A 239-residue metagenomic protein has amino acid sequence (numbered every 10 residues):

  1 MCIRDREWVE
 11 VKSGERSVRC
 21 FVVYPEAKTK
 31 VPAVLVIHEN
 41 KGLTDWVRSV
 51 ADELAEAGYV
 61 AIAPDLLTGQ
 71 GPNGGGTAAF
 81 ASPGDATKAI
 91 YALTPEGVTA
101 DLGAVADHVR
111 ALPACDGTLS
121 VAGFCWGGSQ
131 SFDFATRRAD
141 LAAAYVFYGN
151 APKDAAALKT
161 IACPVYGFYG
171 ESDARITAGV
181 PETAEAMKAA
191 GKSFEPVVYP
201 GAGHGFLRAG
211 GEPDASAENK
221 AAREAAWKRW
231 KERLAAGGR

Functional and structural regions predicted by a protein language model:
M1-D5: Conserved small/polar residues in nucleotide/adenosyl-binding loops
W8-A111, R208-E212: Serine-hydrolase catalytic machinery in alpha/beta-hydrolase-like enzymes
P113-F124: Alpha/beta-hydrolase fold nucleophile elbow
G123-G127, S131: Gly/Ala-rich beta-loop-alpha elbow adjacent to hydrolase catalytic centers
D140-N150: A conserved short beta-strand
I161, G167-Y169: Short beta-strand/loop motif that positions the catalytic acidic residue of the alpha/beta-hydrolase fold
S172-T177: Acidic catalytic loop of the alpha/beta-hydrolase fold
K188, S193-R239: C-terminal catalytic histidine-bearing segment of alpha/beta-hydrolase fold enzymes
